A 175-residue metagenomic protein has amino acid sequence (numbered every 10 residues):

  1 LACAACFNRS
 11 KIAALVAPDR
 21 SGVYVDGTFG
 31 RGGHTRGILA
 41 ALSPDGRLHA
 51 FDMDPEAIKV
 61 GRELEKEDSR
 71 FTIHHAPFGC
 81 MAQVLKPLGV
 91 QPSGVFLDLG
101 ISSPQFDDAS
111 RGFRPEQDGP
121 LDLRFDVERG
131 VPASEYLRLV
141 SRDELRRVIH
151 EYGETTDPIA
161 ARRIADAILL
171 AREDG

Functional and structural regions predicted by a protein language model:
L1-G175: S-adenosyl-L-methionine-dependent methyltransferase catalytic core, i.e., the SAM/SAH-binding region
